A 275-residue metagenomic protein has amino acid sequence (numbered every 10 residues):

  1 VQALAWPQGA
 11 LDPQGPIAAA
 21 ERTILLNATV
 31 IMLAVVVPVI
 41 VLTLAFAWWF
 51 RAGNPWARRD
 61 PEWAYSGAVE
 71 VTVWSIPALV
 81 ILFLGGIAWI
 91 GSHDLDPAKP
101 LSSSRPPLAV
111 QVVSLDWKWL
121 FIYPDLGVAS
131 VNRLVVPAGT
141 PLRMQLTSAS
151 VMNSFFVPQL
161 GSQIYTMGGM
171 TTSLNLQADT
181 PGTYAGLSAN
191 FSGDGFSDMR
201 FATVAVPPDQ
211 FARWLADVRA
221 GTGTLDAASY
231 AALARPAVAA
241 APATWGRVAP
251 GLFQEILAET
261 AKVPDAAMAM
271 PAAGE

Functional and structural regions predicted by a protein language model:
Q2-L25, A47-E275: Non-transmembrane, membrane-proximal soluble domains of secreted or membrane proteins
I24-P38: Alpha-helical transmembrane segments
V36, I40, L84-G85: Alpha-helical transmembrane segments
P38-W49: Central hydrophobic cores of alpha-helical transmembrane segments in multi-pass inner-membrane proteins across all
